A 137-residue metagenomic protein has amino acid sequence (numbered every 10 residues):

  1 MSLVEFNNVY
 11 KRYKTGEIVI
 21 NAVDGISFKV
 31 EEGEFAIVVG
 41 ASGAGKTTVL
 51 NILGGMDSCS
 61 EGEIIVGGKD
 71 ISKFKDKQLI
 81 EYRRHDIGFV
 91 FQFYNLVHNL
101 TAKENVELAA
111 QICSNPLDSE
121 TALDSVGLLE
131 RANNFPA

Functional and structural regions predicted by a protein language model:
M1-F6, R12-G25: A short, flexible loop at the N-terminus of ABC-type nucleotide-binding domains that lies
E17-I20, I71-G88: ABC ATPase NBD coupling module
V19, K75, D124, A132-F135: Signature (C-motif/LSGGQ) region and adjacent switch/coupling loops of ABC-type ATPase nucleotide-binding domains
V39-A41: The feature captures the beta-strand-to-loop junction immediately N-terminal to the Walker
G54: Helix-to-loop junction immediately C-terminal to a conserved catalytic motif
E63-I65, K69: ATP-binding/catalytic-site motifs of ATP-hydrolyzing domains
K69-D70, S114-R131: Conserved ABC ATPase "signature" region
H98-E107: Short coil-to-helix segment of the ABC ATPase nucleotide-binding domain corresponding to the Q-loop/switch region
